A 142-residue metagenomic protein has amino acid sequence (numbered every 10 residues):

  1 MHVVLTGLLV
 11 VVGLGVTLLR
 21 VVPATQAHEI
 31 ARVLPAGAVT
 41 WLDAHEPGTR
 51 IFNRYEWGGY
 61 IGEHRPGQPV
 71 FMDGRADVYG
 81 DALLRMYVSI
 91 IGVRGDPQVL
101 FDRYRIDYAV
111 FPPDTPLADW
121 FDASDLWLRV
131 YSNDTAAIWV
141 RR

Functional and structural regions predicted by a protein language model:
M1-A44, E56-G58, R65, A76 (+2 more regions): Membrane-proximal, lumen/periplasm-facing interface regions of secretory-pathway glyco- and lipid-modifying enzymes
R20, A24, D43, A82-L83 (+2 more regions): Generic, low-specificity signal for short hydrophobic/alpha-helical stretches with a mild N-terminal bias, encompassing
D43-D81, D102, I106-P113, W139: Short periplasmic/luminal acceptor-recognition loop of GT-C membrane glycosyltransferases, typified by
L84-I138: Periplasmic/luminal catalytic loop of GT-C fold multi-pass membrane glycosyltransferases that transfer sugars from
